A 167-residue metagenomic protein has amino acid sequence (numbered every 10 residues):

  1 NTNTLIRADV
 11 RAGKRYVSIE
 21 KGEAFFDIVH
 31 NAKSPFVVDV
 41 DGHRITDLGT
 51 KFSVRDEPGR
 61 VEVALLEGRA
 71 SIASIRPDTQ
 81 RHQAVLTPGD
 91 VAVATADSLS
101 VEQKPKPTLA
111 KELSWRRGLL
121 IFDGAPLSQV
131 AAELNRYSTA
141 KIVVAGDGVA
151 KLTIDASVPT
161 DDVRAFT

Functional and structural regions predicted by a protein language model:
N1-T167: A residue-level detector for the "anchor" residue at the start of short, highly conserved motifs
